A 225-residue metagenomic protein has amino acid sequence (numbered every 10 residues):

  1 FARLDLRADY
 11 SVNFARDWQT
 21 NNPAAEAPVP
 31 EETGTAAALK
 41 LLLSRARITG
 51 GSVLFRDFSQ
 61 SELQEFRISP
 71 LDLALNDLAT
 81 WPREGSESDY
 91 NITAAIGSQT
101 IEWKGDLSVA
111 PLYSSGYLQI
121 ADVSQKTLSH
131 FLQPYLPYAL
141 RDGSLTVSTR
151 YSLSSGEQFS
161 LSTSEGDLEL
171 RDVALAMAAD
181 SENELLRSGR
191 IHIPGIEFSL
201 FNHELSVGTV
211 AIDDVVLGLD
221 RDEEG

Functional and structural regions predicted by a protein language model:
F1-L75, V109, Y138-S144, F159-L161 (+2 more regions): Secondary-structure transition motifs
A2, G116, I120-Y151, S155: Extracellular/lumenal and peripheral-membrane lipid-interaction modules
G34, S88-D89, I101-E102, F131-Y135 (+2 more regions): Short structured motifs
S69-Y90: N-terminal glycine/threonine-rich, aromatic-flanked beta-hairpin/loop signature
L78-R83, D106-A110, R150-G156, F198-F201: Short beta-strand micro-motifs enriched in acidic
S88-I96, G105: Short beta-strand segments that buttress and anchor functional surface loops
I101-Q119: Right-handed parallel beta-helix
